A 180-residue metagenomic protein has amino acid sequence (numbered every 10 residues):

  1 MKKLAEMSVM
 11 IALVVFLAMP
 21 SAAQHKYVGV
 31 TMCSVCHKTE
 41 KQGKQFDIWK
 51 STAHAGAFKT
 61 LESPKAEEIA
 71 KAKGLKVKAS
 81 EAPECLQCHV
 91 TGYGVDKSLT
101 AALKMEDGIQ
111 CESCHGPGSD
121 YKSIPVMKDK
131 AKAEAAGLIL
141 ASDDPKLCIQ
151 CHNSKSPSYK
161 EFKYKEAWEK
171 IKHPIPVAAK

Functional and structural regions predicted by a protein language model:
M1-M7: Positively charged n-region of N-terminal signal peptides that target proteins for export
S8-A18: Bacterial N-terminal signal peptides
M19-D107, E112, G118-S142, F162-K180: Sequence context of c-type cytochrome heme-c attachment sites
S113, K155-S156: Functional cores that coordinate and move charged inorganic groups
D144-C151: Alpha-helical multi-pass transmembrane bundles of energy-transducing inner-membrane proteins
